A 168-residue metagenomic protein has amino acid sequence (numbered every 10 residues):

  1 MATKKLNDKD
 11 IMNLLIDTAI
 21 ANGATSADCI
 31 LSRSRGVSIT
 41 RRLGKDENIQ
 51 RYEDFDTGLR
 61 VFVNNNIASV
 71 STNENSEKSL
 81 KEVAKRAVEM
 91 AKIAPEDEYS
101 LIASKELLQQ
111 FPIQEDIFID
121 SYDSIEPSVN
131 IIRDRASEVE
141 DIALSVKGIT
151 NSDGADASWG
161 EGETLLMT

Functional and structural regions predicted by a protein language model:
M1-T168: Active-site bordering "gate/hinge" segments that shape substrate access to catalytic or cofactor-binding pockets
